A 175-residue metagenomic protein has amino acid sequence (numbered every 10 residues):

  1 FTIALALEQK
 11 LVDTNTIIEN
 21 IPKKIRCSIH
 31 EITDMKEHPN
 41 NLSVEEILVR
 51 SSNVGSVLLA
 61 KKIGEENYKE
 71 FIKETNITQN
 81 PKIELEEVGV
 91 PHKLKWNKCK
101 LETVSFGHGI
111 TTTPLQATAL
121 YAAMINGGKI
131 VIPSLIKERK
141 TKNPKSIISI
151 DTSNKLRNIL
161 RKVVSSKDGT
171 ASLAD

Functional and structural regions predicted by a protein language model:
F1-D175: Beta-lactam-recognizing serine transpeptidase/beta-lactamase-like catalytic domain environment
